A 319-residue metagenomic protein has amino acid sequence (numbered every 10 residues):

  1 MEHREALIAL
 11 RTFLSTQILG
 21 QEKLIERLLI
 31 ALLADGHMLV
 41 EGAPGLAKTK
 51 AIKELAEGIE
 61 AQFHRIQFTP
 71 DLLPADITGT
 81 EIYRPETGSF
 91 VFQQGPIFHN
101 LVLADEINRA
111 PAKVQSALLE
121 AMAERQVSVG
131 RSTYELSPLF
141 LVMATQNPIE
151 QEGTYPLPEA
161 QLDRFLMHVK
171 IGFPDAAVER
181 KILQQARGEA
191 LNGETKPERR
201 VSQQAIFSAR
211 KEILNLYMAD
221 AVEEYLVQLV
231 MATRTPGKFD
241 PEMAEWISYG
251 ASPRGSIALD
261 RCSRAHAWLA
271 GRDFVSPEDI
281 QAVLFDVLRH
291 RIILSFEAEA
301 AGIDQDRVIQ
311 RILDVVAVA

Functional and structural regions predicted by a protein language model:
E2-L46: Pre-Walker A (pre-P-loop) alpha-helix and adjacent loop at the N terminus of AAA/AAA+ ATPase modules, a conserved
R27-I30, Y83-L103, S132: Conserved alpha-helical scaffold flanking the Walker A/P-loop in AAA+ ATPase domains
L32-T69: Walker A/P-loop
G42, D105-E106, A117: Walker B catalytic acidic pair
A43, I77, T145: P-loop (Walker A) phosphate-binding loop of NTP-binding proteins
G58-E86: AAA+/P-loop NTPase substrate/partner-engagement loops
R84-S89, A110, V114, M122-N215 (+1 more regions): Canonical AAA+ ATPase core
T235-A319: C-terminal engagement/docking regions of AAA+ P-loop ATPases
